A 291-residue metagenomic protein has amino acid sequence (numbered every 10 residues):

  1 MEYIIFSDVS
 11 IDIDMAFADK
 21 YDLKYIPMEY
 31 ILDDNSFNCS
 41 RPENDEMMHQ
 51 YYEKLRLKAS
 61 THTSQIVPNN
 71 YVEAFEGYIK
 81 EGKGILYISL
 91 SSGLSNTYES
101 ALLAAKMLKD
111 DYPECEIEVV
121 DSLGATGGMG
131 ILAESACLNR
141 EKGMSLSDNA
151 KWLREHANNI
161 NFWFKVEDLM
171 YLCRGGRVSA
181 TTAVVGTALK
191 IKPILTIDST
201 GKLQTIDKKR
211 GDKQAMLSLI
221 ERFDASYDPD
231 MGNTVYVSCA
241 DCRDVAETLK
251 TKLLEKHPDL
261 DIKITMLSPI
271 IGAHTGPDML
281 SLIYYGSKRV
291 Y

Functional and structural regions predicted by a protein language model:
I4, S10-A18, L23-K24, E29-N35 (+5 more regions): Mixed-charge interfacial surface used for oligomerization/domain docking and macromolecular partner engagement
I4-Q65, N70: N-terminal glycine-rich anion-binding loop in soluble enzyme alpha/beta folds
R56-S92, E99, L103, A150 (+1 more regions): Glycine-rich phosphate- or other oxyanion-binding loops that anchor nucleotides, phosphorylated ligands
